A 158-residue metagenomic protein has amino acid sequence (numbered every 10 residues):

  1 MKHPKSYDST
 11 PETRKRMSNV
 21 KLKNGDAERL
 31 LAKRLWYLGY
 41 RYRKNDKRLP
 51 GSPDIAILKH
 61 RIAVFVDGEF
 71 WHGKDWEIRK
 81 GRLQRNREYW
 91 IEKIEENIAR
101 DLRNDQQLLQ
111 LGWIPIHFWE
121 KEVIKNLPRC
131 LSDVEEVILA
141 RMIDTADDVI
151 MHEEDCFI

Functional and structural regions predicted by a protein language model:
M1-H117, K121-I158: Nucleic-acid endo/exonuclease domains
